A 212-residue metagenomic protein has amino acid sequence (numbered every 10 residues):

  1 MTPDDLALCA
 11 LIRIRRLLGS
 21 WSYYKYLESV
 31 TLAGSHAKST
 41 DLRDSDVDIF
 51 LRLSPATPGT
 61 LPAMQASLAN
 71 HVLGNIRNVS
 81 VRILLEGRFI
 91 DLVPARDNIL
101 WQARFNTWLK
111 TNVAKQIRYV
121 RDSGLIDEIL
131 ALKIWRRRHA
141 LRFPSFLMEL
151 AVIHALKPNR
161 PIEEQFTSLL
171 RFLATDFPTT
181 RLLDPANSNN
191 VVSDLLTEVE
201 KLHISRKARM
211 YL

Functional and structural regions predicted by a protein language model:
M1-L32, E128-I129: Helical scaffold of the NTase/Pol beta-like nucleotidyltransferase catalytic core
L6-R13, T57-M64, G124, Q165: Short amphipathic alpha-helical segments
G34-Q65: Catalytic metal-binding acidic patch
D44, I76-S80, S145-M148: Short Gly/Ser/Thr- and Asp/Glu-enriched loop/turn motifs at secondary-structure junctions
Q65-Q102: Conserved catalytic core of two-metal-ion nucleotidyltransferases
I83, T107-L109, D127: Soluble secreted/lumenal catalytic domains with histidine-centered metal-binding or acid-base catalytic motifs
D91, A95-R121: Conserved NTP-donor binding/palm subdomain of two-metal-ion nucleotidyltransferases/polymerases, i.e., the charged
G124-L212: Conserved nucleotidyltransferase catalytic core and NTase-mimicking acidic/glycine-rich helix/loop elements in nucleic
